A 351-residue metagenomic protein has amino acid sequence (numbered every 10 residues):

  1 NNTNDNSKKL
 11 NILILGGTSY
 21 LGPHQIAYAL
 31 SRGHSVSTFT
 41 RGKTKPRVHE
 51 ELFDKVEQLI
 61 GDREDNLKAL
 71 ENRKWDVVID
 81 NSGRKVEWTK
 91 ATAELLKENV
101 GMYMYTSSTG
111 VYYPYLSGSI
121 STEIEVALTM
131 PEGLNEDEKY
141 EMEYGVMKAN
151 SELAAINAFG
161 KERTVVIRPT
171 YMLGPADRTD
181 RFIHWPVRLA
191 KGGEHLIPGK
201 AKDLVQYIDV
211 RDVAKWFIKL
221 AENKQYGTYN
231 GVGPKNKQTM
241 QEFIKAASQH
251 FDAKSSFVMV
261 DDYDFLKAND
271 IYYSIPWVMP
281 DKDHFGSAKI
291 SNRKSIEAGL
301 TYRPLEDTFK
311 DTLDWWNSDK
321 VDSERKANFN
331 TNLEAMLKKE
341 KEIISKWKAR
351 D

Functional and structural regions predicted by a protein language model:
I12-H34: N-terminal Rossmann NAD(P)H-binding glycine-rich loop of SDR-like oxidoreductase domains
T18, V48-G101, Y105: NAD(P)H-binding glycine-rich loop region in Rossmannoid oxidoreductase-like domains and their noncatalytic homologs
L21, V213, F217, G231 (+3 more regions): Non-catalytic, hydrophobic alpha-helical segments
T38-K43: N-terminal Rossmann-fold cofactor-binding loop
A91-A149, N157, V165: Conserved Rossmann-fold NAD(P)-dependent oxidoreductase catalytic core, especially the SDR/UDP-sugar
S151-A176: Conserved beta-loop-beta element that borders a ligand/cofactor-binding pocket
D180-W185, P198-A221, G227-N230, D307: Substrate-positioning beta->alpha
K219-G286, I290-R293, K320-D351: Mid/C-terminal beta-alpha module of Rossmann-like enzyme folds, strongest in SDR-family dehydrogenases/epimerases
